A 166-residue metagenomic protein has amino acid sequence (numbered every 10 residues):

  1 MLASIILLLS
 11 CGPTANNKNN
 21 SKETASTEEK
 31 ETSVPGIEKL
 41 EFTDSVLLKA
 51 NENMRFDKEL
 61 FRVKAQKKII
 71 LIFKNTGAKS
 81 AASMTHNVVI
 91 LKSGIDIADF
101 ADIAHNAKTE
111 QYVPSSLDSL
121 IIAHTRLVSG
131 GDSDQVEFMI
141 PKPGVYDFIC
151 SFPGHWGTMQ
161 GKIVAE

Functional and structural regions predicted by a protein language model:
M1-L9: Sec-dependent bacterial lipoprotein signal peptides
C11-A15: Bacterial signal peptide processing site
K22-P35, K74, L120-E166: Extracellular/periplasmic metallocenter environments
E38-I69, K79: N-terminal edge beta-strand
F42, M84, G157-Q160: Extracellular and select intracellular beta-sandwich modules with Ser/Thr-enriched, small-residue motifs on
E59-S83, V88-I90, D134-K142, D147 (+1 more regions): Beta-strand cores of secreted/periplasmic/IMS beta-sandwich domains, seen most often in copper-related folds
V88-I97, W156, A165-E166: Short edge-strand/loop segments of extracellular domains
E110-A123: Short beta-strand and strand-turn-strand segments in soluble, beta-rich domains
